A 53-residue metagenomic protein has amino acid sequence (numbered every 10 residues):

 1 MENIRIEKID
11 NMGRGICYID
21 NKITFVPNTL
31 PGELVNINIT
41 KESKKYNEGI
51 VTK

Functional and structural regions predicted by a protein language model:
M1-K53: Non-catalytic accessory regions of SAM-dependent methyltransferases
